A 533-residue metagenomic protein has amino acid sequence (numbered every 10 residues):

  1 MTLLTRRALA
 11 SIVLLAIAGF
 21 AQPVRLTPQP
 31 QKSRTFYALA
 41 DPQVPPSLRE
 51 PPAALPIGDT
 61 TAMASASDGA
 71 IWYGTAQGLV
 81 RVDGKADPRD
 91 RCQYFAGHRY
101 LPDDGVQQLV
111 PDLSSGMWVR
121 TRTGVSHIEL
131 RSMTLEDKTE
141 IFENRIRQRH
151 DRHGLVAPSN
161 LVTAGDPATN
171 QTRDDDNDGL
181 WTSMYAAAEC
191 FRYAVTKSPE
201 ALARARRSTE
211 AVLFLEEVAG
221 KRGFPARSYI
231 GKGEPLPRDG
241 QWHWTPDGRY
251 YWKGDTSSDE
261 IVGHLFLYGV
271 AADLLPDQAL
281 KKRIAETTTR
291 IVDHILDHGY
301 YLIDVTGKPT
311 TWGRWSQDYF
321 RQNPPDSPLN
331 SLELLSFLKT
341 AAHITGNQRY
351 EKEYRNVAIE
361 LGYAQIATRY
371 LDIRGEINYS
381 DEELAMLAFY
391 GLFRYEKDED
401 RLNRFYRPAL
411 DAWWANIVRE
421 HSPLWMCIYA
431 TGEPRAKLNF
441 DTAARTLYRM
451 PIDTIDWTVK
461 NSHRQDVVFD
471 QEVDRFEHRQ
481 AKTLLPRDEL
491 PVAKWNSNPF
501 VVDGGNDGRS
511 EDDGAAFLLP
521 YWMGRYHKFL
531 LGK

Functional and structural regions predicted by a protein language model:
P23-S67, Q93-L113: Short coil-to-beta transitions that initiate beta-strands within beta-rich domains
A70-Y73, G116-V119: Conserved beta-propeller blade signature
A76-V80, T123-S126: Loop/turn residues immediately N-terminal
D83-P88, R131: Short loop/turn segments that connect beta-strands within beta-propeller blades
L130-R149, A385-K533: Terminal, non-catalytic domain-edge segments
D137-P167, R204-K221, E286-V305, R349-Y370 (+2 more regions): Long, well-ordered core segments of solenoidal/helical folds
R152-D166, D175, L202-D326: Extended ligand-binding groove/face enriched in aromatic
S183-S198, G248, G263-L280, N330-N347 (+5 more regions): Well-ordered alpha-helical scaffold segments within catalytic/enzyme domains
